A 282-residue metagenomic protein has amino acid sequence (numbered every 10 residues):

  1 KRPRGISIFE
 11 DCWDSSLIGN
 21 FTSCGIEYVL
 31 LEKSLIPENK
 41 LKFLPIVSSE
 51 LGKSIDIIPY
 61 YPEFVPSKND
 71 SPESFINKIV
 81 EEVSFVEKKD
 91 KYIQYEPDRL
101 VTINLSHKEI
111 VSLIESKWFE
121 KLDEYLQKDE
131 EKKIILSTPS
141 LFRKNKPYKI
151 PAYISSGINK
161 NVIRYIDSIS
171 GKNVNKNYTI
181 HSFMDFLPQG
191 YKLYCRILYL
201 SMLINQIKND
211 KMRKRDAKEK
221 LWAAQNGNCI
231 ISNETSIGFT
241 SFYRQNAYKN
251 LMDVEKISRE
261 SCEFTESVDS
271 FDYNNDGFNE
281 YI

Functional and structural regions predicted by a protein language model:
K1, S34-K40, I58-K68, F75-K78: Positively charged, amphipathic and often flexible ligand-engagement surfaces
K1-R4, D14: Well-ordered mid-protein domain cores that form the structural environment of catalytic cofactors
R2, G25, P97-R99: Short loop/turn motifs at secondary-structure junctions
S7-D11, L31-K33, I58, N104-S106: Short His-Asn-centered micro-motif
S15, E38, K144-K146: Generic structural signal for helix capping and beta-alpha/helix-loop junctions
S15-T22: Distinct, well-ordered alpha-helical segments
T22-K42, V47-E50: Acidic, His- and aromatic-enriched active-site or binding-groove loops in soluble protein domains that engage sugars
F43-I55, P59-E63, V80-Y281: Active-site and substrate-binding clefts of carbohydrate-active enzymes
